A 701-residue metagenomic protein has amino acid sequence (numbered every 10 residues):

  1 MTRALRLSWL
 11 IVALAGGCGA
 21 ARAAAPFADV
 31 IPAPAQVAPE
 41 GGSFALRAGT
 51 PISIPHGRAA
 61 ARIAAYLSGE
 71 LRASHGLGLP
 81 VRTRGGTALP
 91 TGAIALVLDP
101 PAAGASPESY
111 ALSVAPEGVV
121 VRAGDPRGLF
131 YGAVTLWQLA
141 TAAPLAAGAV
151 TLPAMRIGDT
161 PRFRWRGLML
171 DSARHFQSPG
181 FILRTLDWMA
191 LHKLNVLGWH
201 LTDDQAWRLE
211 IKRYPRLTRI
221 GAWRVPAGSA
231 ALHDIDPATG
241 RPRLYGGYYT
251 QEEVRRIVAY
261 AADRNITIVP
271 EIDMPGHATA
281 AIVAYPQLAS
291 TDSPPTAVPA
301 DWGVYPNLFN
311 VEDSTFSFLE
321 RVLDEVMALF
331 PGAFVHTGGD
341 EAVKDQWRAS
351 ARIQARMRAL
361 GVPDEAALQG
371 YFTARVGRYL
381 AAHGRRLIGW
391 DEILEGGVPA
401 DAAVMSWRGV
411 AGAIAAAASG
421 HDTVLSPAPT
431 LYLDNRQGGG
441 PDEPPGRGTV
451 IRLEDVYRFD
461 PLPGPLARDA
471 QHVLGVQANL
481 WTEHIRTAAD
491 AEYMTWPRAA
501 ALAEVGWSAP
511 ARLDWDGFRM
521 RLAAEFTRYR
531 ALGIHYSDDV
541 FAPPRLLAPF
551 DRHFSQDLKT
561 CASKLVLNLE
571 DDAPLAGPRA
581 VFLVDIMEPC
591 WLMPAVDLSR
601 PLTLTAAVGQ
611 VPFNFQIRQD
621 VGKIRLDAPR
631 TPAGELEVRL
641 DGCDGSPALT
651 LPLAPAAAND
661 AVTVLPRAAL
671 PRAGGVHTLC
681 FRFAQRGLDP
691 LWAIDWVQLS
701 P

Functional and structural regions predicted by a protein language model:
R6-G17: Bacterial N-terminal signal peptides
G19-A23: Sec/Tat signal peptide C-region and signal peptidase I cleavage site
A24-W165, D490, L502-L532: Contiguous, structured surface segment used for ligand recognition
A103-R321, E325-F334, R375, Y379 (+1 more regions): Feature activates predominantly on carbohydrate-active enzymes
A173, T202-A206, D273-H277, D340-A342 (+4 more regions): Active-site beta-loop-alpha junctions enriched in small/polar residues
A281-Q287, T296-A402, W407-S419: Active-site neighborhood of glycoside hydrolase catalytic domains
L387-A402, R408-D551: Flexible, acidic glycine-rich loops studded with aromatic residues
V540-P701: Extracytoplasmic
